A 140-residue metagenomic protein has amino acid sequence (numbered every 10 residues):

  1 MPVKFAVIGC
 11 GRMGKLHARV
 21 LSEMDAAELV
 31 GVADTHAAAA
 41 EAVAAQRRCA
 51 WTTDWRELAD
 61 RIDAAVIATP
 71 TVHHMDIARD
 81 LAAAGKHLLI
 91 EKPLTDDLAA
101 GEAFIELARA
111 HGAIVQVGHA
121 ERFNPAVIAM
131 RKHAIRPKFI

Functional and structural regions predicted by a protein language model:
M1-R47: N-terminal Rossmann-like dinucleotide-binding module
G14, A40, H74, A78 (+2 more regions): A general structural signal for well-ordered alpha-helical segments in protein cores
H17, R47-I105: Beta-loop-alpha module in the N-terminal Rossmann-like domain of NAD(P)-dependent dehydrogenases, especially those
S22, A83, L107-H111: Acidic (Asp/Glu)-rich catalytic clusters
A27, D63, K86, H111-I114: Short, well-ordered coil/turn segments that N-cap beta-strands
V30, D63, K138: Conserved acidic residues
T95-I140: A contiguous active-site-proximal alpha/beta segment in oxidoreductase catalytic domains
